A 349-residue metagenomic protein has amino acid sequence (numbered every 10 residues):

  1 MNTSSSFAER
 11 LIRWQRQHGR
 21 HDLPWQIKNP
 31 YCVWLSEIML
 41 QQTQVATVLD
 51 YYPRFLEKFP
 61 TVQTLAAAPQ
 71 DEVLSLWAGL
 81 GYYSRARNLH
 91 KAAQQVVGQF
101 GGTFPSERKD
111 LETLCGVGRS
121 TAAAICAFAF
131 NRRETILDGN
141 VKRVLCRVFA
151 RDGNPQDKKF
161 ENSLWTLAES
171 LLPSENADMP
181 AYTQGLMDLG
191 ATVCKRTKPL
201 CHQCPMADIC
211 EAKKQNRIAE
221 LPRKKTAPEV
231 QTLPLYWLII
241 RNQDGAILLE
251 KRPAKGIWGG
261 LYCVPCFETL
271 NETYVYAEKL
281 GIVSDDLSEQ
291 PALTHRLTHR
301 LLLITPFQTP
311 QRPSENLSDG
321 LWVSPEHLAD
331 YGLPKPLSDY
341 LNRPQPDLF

Functional and structural regions predicted by a protein language model:
M1-H21, Q26, A191-F349: Intrinsically disordered, low-complexity, charged terminal extensions of DNA damage-control enzymes
T3, A8-H202, M206-Q215, A219 (+1 more regions): Catalytic cores of DNA base-excision repair glycosylases
